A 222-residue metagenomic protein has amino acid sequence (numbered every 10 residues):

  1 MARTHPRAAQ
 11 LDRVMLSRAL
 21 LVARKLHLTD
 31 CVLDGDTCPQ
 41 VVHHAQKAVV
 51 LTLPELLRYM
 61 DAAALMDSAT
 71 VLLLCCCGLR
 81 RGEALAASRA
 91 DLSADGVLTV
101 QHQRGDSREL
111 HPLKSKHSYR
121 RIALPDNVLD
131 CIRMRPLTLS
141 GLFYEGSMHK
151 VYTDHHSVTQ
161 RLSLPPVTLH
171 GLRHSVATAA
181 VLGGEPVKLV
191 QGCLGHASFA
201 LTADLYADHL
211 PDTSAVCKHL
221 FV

Functional and structural regions predicted by a protein language model:
M1-L21, A45, F143-K150, P165-G171: N-terminal core-binding DNA-recognition domain of tyrosine site-specific recombinases/integrases
P6-D12, L26-A87: Basic, Lys/Arg- and aromatic-enriched nucleic-acid-binding interface segment
R7, L65-S68, L72, C76 (+5 more regions): C-terminal catalytic core of tyrosine-transesterase DNA break-rejoin enzymes
R24-L33, S93-G96, R133: Proline-centered turn/helix-capping motifs that create local helix->coil transitions or kinks
V50, R104, L129, L194-H219: Catalytic-site neighborhood detector that most strongly recognizes the C-terminal catalytic loop/helix of tyrosine
V50-P54, Q103-R104, L124-P165, V176: Active-site/catalytic core of tyrosine-dependent DNA strand-transfer enzymes
A86-I132: Conserved tyrosine-mediated DNA breakage-rejoining catalytic core shared by Y-recombinases
D91-V97, E185-L205: Short, polar N-cap/turn motifs at the start of nucleic acid-interacting alpha helices
